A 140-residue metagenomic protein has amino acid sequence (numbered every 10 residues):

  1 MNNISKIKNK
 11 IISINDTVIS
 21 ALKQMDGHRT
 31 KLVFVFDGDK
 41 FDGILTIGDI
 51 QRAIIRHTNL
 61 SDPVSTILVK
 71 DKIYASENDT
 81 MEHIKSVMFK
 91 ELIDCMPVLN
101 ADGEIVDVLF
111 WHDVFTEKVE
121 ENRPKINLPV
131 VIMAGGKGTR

Functional and structural regions predicted by a protein language model:
M1-K10, D62-K72: Bateman (tandem CBS) regulatory domains
K10-R29, F36-D37, I54, Y74-I93 (+2 more regions): The conserved cystathionine-beta-synthase
F41, D49-A53, H57-N59, P63-T66: N-terminal positively charged helical leader segments and presequences
G43-G48, V106-V114: Short hydrophobic beta-strand motif reused across regulatory alpha/beta modules
S61, V98-L99: Catalytic cores of nucleotide-enabled group-transfer and carboxylate-activating enzymes in metabolic and assembly-line
D113, V119-R140: N-terminal nucleotide-binding beta1-loop-alpha1 segment
